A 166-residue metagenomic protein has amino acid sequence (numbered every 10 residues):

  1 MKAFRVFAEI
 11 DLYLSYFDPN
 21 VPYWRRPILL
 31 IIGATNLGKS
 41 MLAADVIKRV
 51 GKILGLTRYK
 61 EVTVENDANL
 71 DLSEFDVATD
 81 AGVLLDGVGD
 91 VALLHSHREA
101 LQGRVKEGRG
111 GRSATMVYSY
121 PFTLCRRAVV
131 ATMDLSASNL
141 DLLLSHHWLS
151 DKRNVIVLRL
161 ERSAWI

Functional and structural regions predicted by a protein language model:
M1-R25: N-terminal pre-Walker A segment at the start of P-loop NTPase domains
P22-R25, F75-D80, F122-R126: Flexible, charged surface loops at secondary-structure boundaries
I28: Walker A (P-loop) ATP-phosphate-binding motif of ABC ATPase nucleotide-binding domains
I31: Hydrophobic anchor at the beta1->P-loop junction of P-loop NTPases
L37-K39: Conserved glycine(s) of the Walker
L42, V46: Hydrophobic positions on the alpha1 helix immediately C-terminal to the Walker A/P-loop
R49-L94: AAA+/P-loop NTPase substrate/partner-engagement loops
G89-I166: Replace "adjacent to P-loop NTPase cores in ATP/GTP-dependent enzymes" with "adjacent to NTP-binding cores
